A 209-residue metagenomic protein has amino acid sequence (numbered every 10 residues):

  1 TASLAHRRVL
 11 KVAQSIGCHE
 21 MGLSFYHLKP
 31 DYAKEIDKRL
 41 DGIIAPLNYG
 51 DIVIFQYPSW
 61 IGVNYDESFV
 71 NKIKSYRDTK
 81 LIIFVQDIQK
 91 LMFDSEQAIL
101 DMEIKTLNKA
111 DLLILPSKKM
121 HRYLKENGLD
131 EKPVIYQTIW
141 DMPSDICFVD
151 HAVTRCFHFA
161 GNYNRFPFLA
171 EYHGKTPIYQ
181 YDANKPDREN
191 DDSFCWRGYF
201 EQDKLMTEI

Functional and structural regions predicted by a protein language model:
T1, F25, F55-W60, P116-K118 (+2 more regions): Structural motif
T1-H27: N-terminal subdomain of nucleotide-sugar transferases
S15-G22, D78-T79, K175-Y179: A generic structural motif
L23, Y136-Q137, R197: Hydrophobic residues at beta-strand termini and immediately following loops that shape nucleotide-binding pockets
P30-A110, L115-R122: Extended catalytic core of nucleotide-activated donor transferases of GT-like folds
D111-K125, L129-I146: Donor nucleotide-sugar binding/catalytic pocket of nucleotide-sugar-dependent glycosyltransferases
M142-L205: Conserved catalytic-core segment of nucleotide-activated headgroup transferases in glycan assembly
T207-I209: Acidic donor-binding loop of glycosyltransferase active sites
